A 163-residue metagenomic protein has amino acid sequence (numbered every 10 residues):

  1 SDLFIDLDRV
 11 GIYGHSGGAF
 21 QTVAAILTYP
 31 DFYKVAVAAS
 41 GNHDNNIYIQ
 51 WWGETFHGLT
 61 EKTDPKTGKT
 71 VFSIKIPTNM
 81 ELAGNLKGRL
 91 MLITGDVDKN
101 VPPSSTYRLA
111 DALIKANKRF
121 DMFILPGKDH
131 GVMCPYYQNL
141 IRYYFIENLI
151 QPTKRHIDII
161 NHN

Functional and structural regions predicted by a protein language model:
S1-N163: Active-site-proximal cap/loop segments of hydrolase catalytic domains
